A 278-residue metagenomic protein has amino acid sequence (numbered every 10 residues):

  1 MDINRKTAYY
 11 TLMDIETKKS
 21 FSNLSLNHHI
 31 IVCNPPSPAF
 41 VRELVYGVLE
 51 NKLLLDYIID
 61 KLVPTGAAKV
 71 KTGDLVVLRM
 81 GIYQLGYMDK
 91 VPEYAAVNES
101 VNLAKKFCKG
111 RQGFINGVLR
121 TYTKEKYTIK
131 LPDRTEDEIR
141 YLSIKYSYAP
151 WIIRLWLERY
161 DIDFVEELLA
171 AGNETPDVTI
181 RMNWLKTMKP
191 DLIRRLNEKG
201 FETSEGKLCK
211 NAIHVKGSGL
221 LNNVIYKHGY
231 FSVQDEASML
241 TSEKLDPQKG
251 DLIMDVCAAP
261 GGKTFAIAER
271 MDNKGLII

Functional and structural regions predicted by a protein language model:
M1-S218, M271: Class I Rossmann-like S-adenosyl-L-methionine
P190-I278: Rossmann-like S-adenosyl-L-methionine
